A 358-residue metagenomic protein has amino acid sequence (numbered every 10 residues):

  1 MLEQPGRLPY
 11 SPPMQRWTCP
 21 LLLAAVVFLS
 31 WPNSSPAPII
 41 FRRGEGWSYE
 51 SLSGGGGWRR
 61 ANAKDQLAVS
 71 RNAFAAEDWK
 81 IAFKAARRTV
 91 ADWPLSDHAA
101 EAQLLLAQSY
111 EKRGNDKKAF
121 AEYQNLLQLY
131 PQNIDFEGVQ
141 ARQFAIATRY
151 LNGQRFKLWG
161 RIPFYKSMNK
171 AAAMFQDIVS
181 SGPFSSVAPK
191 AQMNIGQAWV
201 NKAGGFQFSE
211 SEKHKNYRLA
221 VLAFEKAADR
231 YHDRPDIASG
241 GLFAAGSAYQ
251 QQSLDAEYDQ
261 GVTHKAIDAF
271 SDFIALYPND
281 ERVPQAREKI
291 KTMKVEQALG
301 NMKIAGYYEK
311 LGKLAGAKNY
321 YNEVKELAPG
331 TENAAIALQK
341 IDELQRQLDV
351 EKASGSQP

Functional and structural regions predicted by a protein language model:
E3, R7-Y10: Short, positively charged and aromatic/hydrophobic N-terminal segments
P5, S30-W31: N-terminal regions of proteins, emphasizing targeting and processing segments when present
G6, T18-C19, R42: Generic early N-terminus positional signal peaking at residue ~5-7
Y10, V26-V27, F270: Extended interaction regions within the primary functional domain
S11, L23-A24, P36-A37: Low-complexity, intrinsically disordered short peptide segments enriched in small/polar/basic residues
P20-S30: Bacterial N-terminal signal peptides
N33-P358: Acidic, polar-rich low-complexity tracts and alpha-helical solenoid repeat scaffolds
